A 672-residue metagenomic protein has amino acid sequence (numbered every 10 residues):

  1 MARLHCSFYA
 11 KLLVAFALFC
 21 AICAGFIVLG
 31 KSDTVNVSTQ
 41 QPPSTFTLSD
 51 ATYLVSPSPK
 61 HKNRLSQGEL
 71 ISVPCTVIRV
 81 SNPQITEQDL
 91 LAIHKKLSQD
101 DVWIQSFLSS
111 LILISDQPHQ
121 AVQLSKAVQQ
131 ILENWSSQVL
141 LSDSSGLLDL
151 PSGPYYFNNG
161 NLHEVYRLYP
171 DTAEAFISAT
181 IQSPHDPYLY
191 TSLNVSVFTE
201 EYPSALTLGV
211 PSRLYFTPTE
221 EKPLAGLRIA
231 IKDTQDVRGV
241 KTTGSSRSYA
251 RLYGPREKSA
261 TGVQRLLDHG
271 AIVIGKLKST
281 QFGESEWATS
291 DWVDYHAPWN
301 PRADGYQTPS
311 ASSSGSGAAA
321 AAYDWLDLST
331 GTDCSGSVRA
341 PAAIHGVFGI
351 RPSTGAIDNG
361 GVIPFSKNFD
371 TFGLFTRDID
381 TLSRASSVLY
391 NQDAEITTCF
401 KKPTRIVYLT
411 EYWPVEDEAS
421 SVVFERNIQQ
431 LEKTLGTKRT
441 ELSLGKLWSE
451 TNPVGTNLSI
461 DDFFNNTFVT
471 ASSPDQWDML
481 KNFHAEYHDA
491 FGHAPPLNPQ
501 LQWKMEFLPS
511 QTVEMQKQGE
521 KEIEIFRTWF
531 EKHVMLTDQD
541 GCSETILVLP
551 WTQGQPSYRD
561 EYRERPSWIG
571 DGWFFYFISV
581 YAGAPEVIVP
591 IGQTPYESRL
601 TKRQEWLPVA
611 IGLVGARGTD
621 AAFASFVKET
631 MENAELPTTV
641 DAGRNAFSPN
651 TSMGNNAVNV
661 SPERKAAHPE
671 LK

Functional and structural regions predicted by a protein language model:
A2-K11, C23-K222, N391-W573, A642-N656 (+1 more regions): Amidase signature
L18-I22: N-terminal signal-anchor transmembrane helix specifying type II single-pass membrane topology of secretory-pathway
I27-T34, T39-Q40, L328-D417, S421-E425 (+3 more regions): Structural helix-boundary/capping segments
E220-L224, R228, R265-L267, A320-Y323 (+4 more regions): Extracellular/periplasmic catalytic domains that process cell-envelope and extracellular macromolecules
K222-F369, P550-R565: Short glycine/serine-rich loop/turn segments
Y253-A260, S313, T376-R377, E418 (+2 more regions): Soluble non-cytosolic domains of exported or imported proteins
H269-A271, D324, T437, S579 (+1 more regions): Short glycine/serine/threonine/alanine-rich loop segments
G519, F526, F530, L547-S598 (+2 more regions): C-terminal, well-structured subdomains that either form a transmembrane helix-short loop-helix hairpin in multi-pass
